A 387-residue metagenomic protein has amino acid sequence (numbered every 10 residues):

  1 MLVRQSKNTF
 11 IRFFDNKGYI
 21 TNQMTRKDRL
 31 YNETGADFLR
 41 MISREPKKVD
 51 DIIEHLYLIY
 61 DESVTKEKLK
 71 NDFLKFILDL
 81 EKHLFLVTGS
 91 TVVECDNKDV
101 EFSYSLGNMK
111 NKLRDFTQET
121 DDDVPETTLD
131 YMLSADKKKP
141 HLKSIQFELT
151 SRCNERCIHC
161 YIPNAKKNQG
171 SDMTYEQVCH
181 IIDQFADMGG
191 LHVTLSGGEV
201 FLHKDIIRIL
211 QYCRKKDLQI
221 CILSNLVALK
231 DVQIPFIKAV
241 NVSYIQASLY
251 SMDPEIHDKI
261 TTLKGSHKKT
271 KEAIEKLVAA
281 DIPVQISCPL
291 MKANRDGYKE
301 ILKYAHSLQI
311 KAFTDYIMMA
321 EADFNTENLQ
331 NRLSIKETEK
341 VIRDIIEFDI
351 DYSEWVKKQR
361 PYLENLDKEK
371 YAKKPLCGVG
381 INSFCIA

Functional and structural regions predicted by a protein language model:
M1-T9: Hydrophobic packing positions characteristic of elongated beta-solenoid/beta-helix-type spike/fiber shafts
R12-A36: Short alpha-helical segments that sit at the start of domains
T25-K27, N164-D172, K259-G265, L329-Q330: Short glycine-enriched, charge-decorated loop/helix-capping segments at active-site entrances that position
R29-K143: Long, charge-rich, low-complexity alpha-helical segments
N71-D72, F102-S243: Conserved alpha-helical substructure of the radical SAM core
K75, H180-D183, D205-K215, V232-F236 (+2 more regions): Alpha-helical scaffolding segments of alpha/beta enzyme cores, especially the outer helices of TIM-barrel or partial
S248-Y250, E255-G378: Radical SAM enzyme [4Fe-4S]-AdoMet core and its adjacent flexible, acidic and glycine-rich loops/tails across
I381-A387: Active-site and channel-lining beta-strand-loop segments that bind or position nucleotide-derived/phosphorylated
